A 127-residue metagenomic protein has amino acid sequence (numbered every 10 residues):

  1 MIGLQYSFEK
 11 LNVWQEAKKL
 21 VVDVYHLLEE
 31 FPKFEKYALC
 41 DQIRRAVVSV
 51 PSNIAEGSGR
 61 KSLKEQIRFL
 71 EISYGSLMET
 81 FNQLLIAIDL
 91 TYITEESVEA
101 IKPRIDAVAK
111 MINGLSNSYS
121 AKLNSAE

Functional and structural regions predicted by a protein language model:
M1-E127: Amphipathic alpha-helical assembly/interaction segments
